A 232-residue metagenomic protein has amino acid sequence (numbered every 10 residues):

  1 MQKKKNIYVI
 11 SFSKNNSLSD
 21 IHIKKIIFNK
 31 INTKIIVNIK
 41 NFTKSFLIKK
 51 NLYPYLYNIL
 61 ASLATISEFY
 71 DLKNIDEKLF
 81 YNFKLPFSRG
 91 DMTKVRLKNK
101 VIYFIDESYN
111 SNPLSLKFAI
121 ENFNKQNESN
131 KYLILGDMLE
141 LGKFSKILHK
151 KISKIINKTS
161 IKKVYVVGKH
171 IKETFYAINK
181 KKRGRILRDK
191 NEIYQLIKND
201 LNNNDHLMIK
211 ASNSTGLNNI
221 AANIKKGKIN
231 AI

Functional and structural regions predicted by a protein language model:
K3-Y8, N16-S19, F28-I31, K40-P54 (+2 more regions): ATP-dependent carboxylate-amine ligase
S13: N-terminal beta-hairpin/loop module of FHA
I36-N38: A general beta-strand register signal
Y57: Glycine-rich NAD(P)-binding loop of the Rossmann-fold in SDR/ketoreductase-type enzymes
L60-A61: PLP-dependent amino-acid enzyme catalytic core
